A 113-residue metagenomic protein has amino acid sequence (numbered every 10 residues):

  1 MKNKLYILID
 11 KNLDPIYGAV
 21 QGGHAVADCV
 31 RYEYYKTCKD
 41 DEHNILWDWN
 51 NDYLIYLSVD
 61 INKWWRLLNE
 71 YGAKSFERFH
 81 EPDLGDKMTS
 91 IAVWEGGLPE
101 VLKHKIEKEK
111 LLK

Functional and structural regions predicted by a protein language model:
M1-K2, N50: Short gly/pro-enriched beta-turn/loop segments at secondary-structure junctions
K2-Y35: Glycine- and Gly-Pro-enriched alpha-helical subdomains that act as flexible, kink-prone "lid/hinge" or packing modules
L5, V30, E42-D48: Broad hydrophobic/π-residue packing in well-ordered secondary structure
I7-L8, N50-K113: Short basic, glycine-rich beta-strand/loop surfaces that mediate nucleic-acid
V20, Y32, K36-D40, V101-K108: Positively charged, polar, low-complexity stretches
Y35-W47, R78: Flexible, glycine/charged-enriched surface loops at secondary-structure junctions
